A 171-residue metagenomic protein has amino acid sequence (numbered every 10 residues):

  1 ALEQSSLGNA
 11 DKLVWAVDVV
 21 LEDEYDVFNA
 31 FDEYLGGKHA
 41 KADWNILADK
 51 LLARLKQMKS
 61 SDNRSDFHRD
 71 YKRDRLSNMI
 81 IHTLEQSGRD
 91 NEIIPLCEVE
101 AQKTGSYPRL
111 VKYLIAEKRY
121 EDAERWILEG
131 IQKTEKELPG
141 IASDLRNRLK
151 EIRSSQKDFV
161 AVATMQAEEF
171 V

Functional and structural regions predicted by a protein language model:
A1-V171: Eukaryote-biased, non-catalytic alpha-solenoid scaffold regions
